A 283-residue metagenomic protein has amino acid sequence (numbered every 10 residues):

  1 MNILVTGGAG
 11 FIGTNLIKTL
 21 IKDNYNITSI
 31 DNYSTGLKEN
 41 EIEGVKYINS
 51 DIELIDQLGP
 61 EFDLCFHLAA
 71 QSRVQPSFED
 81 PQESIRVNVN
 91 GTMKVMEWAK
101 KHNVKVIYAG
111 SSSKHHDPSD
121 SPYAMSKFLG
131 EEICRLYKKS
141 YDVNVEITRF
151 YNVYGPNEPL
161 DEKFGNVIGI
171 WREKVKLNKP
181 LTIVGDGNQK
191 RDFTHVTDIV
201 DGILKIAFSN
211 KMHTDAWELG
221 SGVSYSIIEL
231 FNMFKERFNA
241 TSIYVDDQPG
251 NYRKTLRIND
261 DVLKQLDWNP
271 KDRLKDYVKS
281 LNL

Functional and structural regions predicted by a protein language model:
M1-V153, R253: N-terminal Rossmann-like NAD(P)+-binding domain of SDR-like oxidoreductases, especially those catalyzing
G7, L16, V175-L283: C-terminal substrate-binding subdomain of Rossmann-fold SDR/epimerase-dehydratase oxidoreductases
I12, S84, M125-S126, V167 (+2 more regions): Hydrophobic alpha-helical packing elements
E39-I42, E158-E162, L230-N232, T255-L256: Short aromatic-enriched loop/helix-cap "lid" or pocket-rim segments at secondary-structure transitions that line
I48, L160-F164, V223, P270: Residue-level signature of the cytosolic catalytic core of signaling kinases
S72, P159, Y225-S226: Short alpha-helical
V95, C134, W171, V262-K264: Structural element of the ATP-grasp superfamily
P122-A124, F128, E132-R191, V196-K205 (+1 more regions): NAD(P)-dependent short-chain dehydrogenase/reductase
